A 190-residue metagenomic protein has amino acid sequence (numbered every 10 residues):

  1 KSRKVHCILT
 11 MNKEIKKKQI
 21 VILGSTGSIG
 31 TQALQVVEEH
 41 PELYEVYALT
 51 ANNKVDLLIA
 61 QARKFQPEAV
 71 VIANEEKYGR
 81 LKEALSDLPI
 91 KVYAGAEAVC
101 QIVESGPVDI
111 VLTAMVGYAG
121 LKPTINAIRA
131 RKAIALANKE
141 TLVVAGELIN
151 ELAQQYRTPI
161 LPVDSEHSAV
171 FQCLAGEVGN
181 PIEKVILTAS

Functional and structural regions predicted by a protein language model:
L9-V70: N-terminal Rossmann-like dinucleotide-binding module
T26, A62, V111, R131 (+1 more regions): Residue-level signal for inorganic ion chemistry
Q66-E68, L88-I90, A130-A133, Y156-T158: A short helix->loop->beta-strand "cap" motif at the edges of active sites that frequently abuts
V71-A73, K91-A98: Short acidic-hydrophobic, aromatic-tinged amphipathic segments that line or gate anion-handling sites
I72, L112-T113, L187: Redox-cofactor binding/interface segments in oxidoreductases and associated redox assembly factors
A94-N126: Beta-loop-alpha module in the N-terminal Rossmann-like domain of NAD(P)-dependent dehydrogenases, especially those
P107, L121, I125-I128, G146-S190: Rossmann-like NAD(P)H-binding beta-loop-alpha module
A114-M115, A127-V144: ADP-ribose/adenylate-binding Rossmann-like module
